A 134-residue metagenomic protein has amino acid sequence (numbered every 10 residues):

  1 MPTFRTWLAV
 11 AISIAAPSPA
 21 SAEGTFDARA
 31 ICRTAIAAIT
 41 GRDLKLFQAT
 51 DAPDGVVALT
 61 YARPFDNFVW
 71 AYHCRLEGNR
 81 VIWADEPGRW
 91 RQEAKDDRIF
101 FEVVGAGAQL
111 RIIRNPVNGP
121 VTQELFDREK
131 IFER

Functional and structural regions predicted by a protein language model:
M1-L8: Bacterial N-terminal signal peptides that target proteins for export
A16-P19: N-terminal signal peptide c-region/cleavage motif recognized by signal peptidases
A22-H73: N-terminal secretory signal peptides
D51-A52, L76, V103-G105: Generic beta-strand structural signal
A58-P64, D85-P87, R111-R114: Short beta-strand segments that buttress and anchor functional surface loops
W70-D85, R128-I131: A short, surface-exposed beta-strand/turn
V81-G105: An anionic, turn-rich surface loop/hairpin at beta-sheet edges that serves as a generic interaction/coordination patch
D96-R134: C-terminal partner/receptor-binding element of secreted or periplasmic proteins
